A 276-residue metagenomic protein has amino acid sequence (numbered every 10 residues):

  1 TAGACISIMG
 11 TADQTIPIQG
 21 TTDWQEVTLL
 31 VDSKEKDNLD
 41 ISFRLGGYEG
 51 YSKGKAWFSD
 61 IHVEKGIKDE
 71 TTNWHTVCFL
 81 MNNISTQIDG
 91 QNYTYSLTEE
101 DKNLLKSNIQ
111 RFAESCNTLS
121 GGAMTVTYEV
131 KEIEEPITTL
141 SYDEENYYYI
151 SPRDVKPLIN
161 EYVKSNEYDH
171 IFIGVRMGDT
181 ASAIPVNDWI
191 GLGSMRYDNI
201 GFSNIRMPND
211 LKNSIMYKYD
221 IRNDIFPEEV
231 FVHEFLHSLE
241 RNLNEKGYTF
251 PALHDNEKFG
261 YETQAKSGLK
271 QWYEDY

Functional and structural regions predicted by a protein language model:
T1-E70: Extracellular and organelle-lumenal recognition/adhesion modules and their flexible linkers in secreted
S33, H62-K65, L80-N83, F172-D179 (+2 more regions): Short, flexible loop/turn elements at secondary-structure junctions
N38, F58, N73, Y168 (+2 more regions): Extracellular structured ligand-interaction cores
S52, S96-S107, I221-V230: Soluble non-cytosolic domains of exported or imported proteins
K65, C116, S120, L239-L243 (+1 more regions): A generic secondary-structure signal for well-formed alpha-helical elements
K68-D169, V175-W189: Propeptide-to-catalytic entry region of secreted or membrane-anchored zinc metalloproteases
T180-N223: Active-site scaffold of zinc-dependent metalloenzymes
L211-Y276: The catalytic-center signature of Zn2+-dependent metalloproteases
